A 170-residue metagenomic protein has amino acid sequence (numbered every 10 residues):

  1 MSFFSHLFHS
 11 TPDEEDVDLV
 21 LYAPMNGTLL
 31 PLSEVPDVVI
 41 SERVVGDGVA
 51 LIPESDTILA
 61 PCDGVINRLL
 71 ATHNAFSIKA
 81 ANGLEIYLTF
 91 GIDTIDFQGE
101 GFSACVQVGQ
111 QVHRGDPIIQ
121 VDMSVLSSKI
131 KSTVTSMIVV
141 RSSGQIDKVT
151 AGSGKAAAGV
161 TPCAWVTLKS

Functional and structural regions predicted by a protein language model:
S2-S170: Contiguous, well-folded functional domains in the mature portion of proteins
